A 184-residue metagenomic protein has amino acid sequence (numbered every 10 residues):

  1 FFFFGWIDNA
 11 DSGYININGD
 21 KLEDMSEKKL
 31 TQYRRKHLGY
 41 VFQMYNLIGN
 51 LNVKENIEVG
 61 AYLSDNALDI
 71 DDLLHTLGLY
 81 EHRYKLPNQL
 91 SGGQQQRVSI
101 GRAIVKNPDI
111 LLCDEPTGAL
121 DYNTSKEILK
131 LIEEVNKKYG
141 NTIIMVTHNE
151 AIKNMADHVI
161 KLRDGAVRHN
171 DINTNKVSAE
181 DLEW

Functional and structural regions predicted by a protein language model:
G13-K21: Conserved ABC transporter NBD signature motif
L22-G39, V177-D181: ABC ATPase NBD coupling module
Q32, L86-Q96: Conserved ABC ATPase signature
L51-E58: Short coil-to-helix segment of the ABC ATPase nucleotide-binding domain corresponding to the Q-loop/switch region
I100: Hydrophobic anchor residue at the start of the ABC signature
N107: Conserved catalytic motifs of ABC-family nucleotide-binding domains
L111-D114: Catalytic Walker B motif of ABC-type/P-loop ATPase nucleotide-binding domains
